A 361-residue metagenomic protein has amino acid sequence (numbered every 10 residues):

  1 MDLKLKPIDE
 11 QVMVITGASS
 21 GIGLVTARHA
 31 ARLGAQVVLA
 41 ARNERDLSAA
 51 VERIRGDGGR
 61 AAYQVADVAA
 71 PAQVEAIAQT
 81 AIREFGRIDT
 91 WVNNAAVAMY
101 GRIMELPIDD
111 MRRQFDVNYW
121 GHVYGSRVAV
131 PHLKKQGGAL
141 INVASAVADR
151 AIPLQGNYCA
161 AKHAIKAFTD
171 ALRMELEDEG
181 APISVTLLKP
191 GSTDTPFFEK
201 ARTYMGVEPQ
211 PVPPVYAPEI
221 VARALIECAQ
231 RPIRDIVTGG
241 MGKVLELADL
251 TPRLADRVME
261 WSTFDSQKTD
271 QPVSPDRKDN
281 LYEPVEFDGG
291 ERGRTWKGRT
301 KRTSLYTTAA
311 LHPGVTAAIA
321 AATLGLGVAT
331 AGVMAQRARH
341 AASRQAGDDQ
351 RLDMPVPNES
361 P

Functional and structural regions predicted by a protein language model:
V12, S19-S20: Conserved glycine-rich cofactor-binding loop
L33-A49: Conserved glycine-rich Rossmann-like NAD(P)H-binding loop of the short-chain dehydrogenase/reductase
A66-A76, I108: The beta1-alpha1 cofactor-binding region of Rossmann-like NAD(H)/NADP(H)-dependent oxidoreductases
R102-I103, P107-R112: Substrate-binding pocket helix/loop in short-chain dehydrogenase/reductase
S126, A161: Active-site helix of classical SDR
S145: Residue(s) in the substrate-gating loop at a strand-loop-helix junction that position the organic substrate next
D178-Q271: SDR active-site lid
